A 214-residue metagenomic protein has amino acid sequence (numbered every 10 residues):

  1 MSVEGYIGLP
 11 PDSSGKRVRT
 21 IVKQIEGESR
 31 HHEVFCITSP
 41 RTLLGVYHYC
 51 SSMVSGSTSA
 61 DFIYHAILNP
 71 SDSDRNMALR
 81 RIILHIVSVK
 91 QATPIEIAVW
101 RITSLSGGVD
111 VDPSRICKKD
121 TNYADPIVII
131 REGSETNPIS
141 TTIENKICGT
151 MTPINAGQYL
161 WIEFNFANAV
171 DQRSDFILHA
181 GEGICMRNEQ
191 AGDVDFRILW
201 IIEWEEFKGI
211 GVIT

Functional and structural regions predicted by a protein language model:
M1-I116, E132, T141-T150, A156 (+2 more regions): Extended, low-complexity segments enriched in Ser/Thr/Gly and acidic residues that occur primarily in surface-exposed
S2, Y49-V54, W161-G183: Long hydrophobic alpha-helices with heptad-repeat/coiled-coil character
A66-N69, N165, D171-R173, E189: Short, well-ordered helical secondary-structure segments
P113-T121, D125: A surface/secretory-pathway sequence property marking extracellular, secreted, or lumenal proteins enriched
N122-F176: Extended, solvent-exposed segments with strong compositional bias
V170-F207: Ser/Thr/Pro-rich, low-complexity mucin-like regions that serve as glycosylated stalks/linkers or repetitive adhesive
